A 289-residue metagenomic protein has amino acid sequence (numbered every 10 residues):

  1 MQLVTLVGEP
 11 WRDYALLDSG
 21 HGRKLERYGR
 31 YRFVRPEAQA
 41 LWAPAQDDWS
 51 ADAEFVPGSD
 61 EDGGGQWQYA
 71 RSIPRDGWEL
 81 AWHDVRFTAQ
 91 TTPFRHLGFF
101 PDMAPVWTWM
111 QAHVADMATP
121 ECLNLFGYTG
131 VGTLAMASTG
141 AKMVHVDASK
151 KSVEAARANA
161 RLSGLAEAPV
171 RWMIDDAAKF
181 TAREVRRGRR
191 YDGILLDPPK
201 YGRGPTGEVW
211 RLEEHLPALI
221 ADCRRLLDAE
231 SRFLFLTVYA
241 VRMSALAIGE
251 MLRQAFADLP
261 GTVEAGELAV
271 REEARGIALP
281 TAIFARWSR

Functional and structural regions predicted by a protein language model:
P10-G29, F33-P101, T108: Non-catalytic substrate-recognition/targeting regions of SAM-dependent transferases
A118-Y128: Conserved class I S-adenosyl-L-methionine
T129-A141: Conserved SAM-binding loop of SAM-dependent methyltransferases across substrates and taxa, primarily the Class I
K142-D147: Conserved SAM-binding motif I beta-strand of class I
S149-L195: S-adenosyl-L-methionine
S149-S152, I174-A177, Y191-D222: Mobile active-site "lid"/loop adjacent to the S-adenosyl-L-methionine
L227-A229: Helix-to-beta-strand junctions that scaffold the AdoMet/dcAdoMet cofactor pocket in Class I SAM-dependent enzymes
S231-R289: C-terminal catalytic and target-recognition region of SAM-dependent MTase-like enzymes, primarily methyltransferases
